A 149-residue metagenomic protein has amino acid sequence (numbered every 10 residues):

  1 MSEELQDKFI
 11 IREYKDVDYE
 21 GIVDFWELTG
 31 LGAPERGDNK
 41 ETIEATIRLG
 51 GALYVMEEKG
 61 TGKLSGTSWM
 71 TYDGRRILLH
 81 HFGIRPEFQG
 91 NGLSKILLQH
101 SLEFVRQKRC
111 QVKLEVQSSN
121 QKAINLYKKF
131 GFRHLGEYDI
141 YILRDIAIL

Functional and structural regions predicted by a protein language model:
M1-V17, A147-L149: Conserved N-terminal entry element of GNAT/NAT acetyltransferase domains
F9, E13-H81, R85, L98-Q99 (+2 more regions): Acetyl-CoA-dependent GNAT
E58-T61, E87-F88, R144-I148: Short loop segments at secondary-structure junctions
P86, L114-I124, I142-I146: Conserved beta-strand-loop-alpha-helix junction that forms the acyl-donor binding cleft
G90-E103, K129: Conserved acetyl-CoA-binding loop-helix of GNAT-fold acetyltransferases
V105-V116: Conserved GNAT acetyl-CoA-binding A-motif
